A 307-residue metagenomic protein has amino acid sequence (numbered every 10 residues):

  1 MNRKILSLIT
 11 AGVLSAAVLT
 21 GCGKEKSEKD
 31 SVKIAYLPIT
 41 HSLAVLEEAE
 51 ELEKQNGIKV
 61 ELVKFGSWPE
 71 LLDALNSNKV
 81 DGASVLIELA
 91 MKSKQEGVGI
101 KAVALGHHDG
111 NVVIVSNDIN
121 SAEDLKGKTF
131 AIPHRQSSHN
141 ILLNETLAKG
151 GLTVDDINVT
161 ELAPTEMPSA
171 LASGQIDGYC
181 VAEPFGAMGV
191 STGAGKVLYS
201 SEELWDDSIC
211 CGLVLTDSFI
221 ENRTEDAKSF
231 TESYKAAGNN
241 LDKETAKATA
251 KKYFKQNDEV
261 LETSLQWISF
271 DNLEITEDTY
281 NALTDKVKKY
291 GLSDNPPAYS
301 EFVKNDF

Functional and structural regions predicted by a protein language model:
M1-L8: Positively charged n-region of N-terminal signal peptides that target proteins for export
A17-G21: C-terminal motif of bacterial Sec signal peptides marking the signal peptidase cleavage site
G23-E25: Bacterial signal peptide processing site
S27-L152, E161, D177-P184, A194-L198 (+1 more regions): Short, glycine-/small- and polar/acidic-enriched structural segments that line small-molecule recognition paths
P38, K64, W68, Q136-N140 (+7 more regions): Solvent-exposed, acidic/flexible segments
I87-L89, T160, T165-T249: Pocket-lining segment of extracytoplasmic ligand-binding domains
E221-D294: Secondary-structure end/capping motifs
K289, N295-F307: Hinge/cleft segment of the Venus flytrap/periplasmic-binding protein
